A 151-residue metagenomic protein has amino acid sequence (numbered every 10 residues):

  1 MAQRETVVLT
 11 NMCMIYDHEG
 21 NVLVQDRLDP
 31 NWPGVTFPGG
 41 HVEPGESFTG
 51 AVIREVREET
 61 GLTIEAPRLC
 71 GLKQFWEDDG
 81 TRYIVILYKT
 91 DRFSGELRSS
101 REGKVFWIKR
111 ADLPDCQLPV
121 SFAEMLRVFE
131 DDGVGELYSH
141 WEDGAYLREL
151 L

Functional and structural regions predicted by a protein language model:
M1-V22, P38: Conserved N-terminal beta-strand and adjoining loop/helix that marks the start of the Nudix/MutT-like hydrolase domain
N11-C13, L69, Y88-T90: A structural signal for short, well-ordered beta-strand segments
Y16-N21, P30-N31, E43, D91-E96: Short, charged/polar surface micro-motifs in flexible loops or helix N-caps
P30-P33, R82-I84: A conserved beta-turn-beta hairpin within the catalytic core of GNAT-like acetyltransferases that forms part
V42-E65, W76-M125, L150-L151: Unchanged
C70-W76: Short, solvent-exposed loop/turn elements at beta->coil junctions and helix N-caps that rim active or binding pockets
V128-L151: Charged phosphate-binding loop/patch that engages nucleotide di/tri-phosphates or the phosphate backbone of nucleic
